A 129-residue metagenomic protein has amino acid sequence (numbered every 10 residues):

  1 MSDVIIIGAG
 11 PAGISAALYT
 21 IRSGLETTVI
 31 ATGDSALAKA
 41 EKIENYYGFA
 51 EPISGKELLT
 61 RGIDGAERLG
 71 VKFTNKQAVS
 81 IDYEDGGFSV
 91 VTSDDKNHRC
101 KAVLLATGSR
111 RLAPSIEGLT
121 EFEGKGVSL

Functional and structural regions predicted by a protein language model:
M1-I5, T28, F73-L129: FAD-binding core/adjacent interface of flavoenzyme oxidoreductases
S2-T60, G65-R68: Beta1-alpha1 glycine-rich phosphate/pyrophosphate-binding loop at the start of Rossmann-like nucleotide-binding domains
